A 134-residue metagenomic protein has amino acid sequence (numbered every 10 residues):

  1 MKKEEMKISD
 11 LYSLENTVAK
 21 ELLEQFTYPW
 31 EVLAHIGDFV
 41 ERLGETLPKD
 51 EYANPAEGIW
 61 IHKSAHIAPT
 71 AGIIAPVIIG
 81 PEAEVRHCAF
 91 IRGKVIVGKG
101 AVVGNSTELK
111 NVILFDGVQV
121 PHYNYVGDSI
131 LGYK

Functional and structural regions predicted by a protein language model:
M1-G58, K63: Terminal amphipathic alpha-helical/low-complexity segments used for targeting or macromolecular assembly
A53-K134: Structural signal for interior beta-strand "rungs" in well-ordered beta-sheet cores of soluble enzyme domains
